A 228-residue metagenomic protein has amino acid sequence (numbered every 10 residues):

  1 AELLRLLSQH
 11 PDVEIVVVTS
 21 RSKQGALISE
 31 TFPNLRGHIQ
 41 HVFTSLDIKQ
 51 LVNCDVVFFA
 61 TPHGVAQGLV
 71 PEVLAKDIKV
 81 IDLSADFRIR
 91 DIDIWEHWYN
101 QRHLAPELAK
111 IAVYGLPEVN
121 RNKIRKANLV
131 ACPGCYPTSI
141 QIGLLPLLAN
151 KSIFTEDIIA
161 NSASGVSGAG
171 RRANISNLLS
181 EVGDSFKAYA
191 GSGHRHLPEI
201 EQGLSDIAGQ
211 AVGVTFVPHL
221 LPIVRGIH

Functional and structural regions predicted by a protein language model:
A1-S185, Y189-G191, Q210: N-terminal Rossmann-like NAD(P) cofactor-binding subdomain of oxidoreductases, focused on the glycine-rich
E181, S192-H228: C-terminal substrate-binding/catalytic lobe of Rossmann-fold NAD(P)-dependent dehydrogenases
